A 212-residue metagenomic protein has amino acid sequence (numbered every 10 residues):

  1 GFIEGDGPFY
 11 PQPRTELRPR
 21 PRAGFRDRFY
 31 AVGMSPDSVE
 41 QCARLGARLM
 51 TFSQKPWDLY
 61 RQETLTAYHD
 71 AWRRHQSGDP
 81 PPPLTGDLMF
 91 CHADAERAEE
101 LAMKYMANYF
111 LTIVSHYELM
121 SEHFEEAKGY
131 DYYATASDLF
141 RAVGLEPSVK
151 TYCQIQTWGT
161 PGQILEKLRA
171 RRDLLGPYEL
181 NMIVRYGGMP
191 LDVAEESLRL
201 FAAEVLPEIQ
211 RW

Functional and structural regions predicted by a protein language model:
G1-A47: Internal, glycine-rich beta/alpha segment that forms the wall or movable "lid" of small-molecule/cofactor binding
G1-P19, L59-P177, W212: An alpha-helical appendage that flanks or caps ligand/catalytic pockets
F29-V32, A47-F52, P81-L88, Y178-V184: Hydrophobic faces of well-ordered beta-strands that scaffold small-molecule active sites in alpha/beta enzyme cores
M34-L65, H69, G78: A conserved active-site cap/scaffold subdomain adjacent to cofactor or substrate pockets
S38-V39, H92-A95, M189-L191: Short catalytic/ligand-binding loop motif for oxyanion handling, primarily in non-cytosolic enzymes, centered on
C42, A98, R171, F201 (+1 more regions): Conserved, mostly hydrophobic/aromatic
S53-W57, M182-A194: Glycine-rich, proline-tolerant flexible connector loops at the mouths of alpha/beta enzymes
R61-H69, P190-Q210: C-terminal helical cap(s) of enzyme catalytic domains, especially alpha/beta-barrels
